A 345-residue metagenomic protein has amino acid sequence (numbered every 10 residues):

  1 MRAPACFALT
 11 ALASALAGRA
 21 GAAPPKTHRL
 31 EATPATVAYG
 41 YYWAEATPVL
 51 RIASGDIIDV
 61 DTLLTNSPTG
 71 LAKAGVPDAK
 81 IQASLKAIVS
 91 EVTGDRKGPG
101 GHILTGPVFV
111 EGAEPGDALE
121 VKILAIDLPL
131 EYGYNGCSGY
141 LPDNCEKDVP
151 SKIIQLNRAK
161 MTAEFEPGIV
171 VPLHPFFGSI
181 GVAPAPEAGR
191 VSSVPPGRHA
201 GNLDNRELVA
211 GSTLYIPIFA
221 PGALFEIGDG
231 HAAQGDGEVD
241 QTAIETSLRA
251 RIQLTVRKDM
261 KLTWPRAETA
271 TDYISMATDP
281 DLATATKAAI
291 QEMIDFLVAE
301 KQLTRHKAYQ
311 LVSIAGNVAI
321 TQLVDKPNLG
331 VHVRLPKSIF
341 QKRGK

Functional and structural regions predicted by a protein language model:
M1-F7: Bacterial N-terminal signal peptides that target proteins for export
F7-A15: Bacterial N-terminal signal peptides
P24-A38, A79-G101, I180-V194: Short, basic/aromatic beta-hairpin or loop at an interaction surface
P25-T27, E31-V37, E45-D59, L64 (+9 more regions): Alpha/propeptide regions of enzymes that mature by internal proteolysis
T65-E111, I123: Extended, compositionally biased flexible segments
T65-P77, I126-G136, G222-A232, T321-V324: Short, Lys/Arg- and Gly-enriched loop/turn segments at beta-strand edges
P99-I103, F109, L124-L208: Intrinsically disordered, low-complexity linker/loop segments enriched in Gly/Pro and charged/polar residues
F177, P186-G197, N202, R206 (+1 more regions): Conserved mixed alpha/beta catalytic, RNA-binding, or beta-rich assembly cores of soluble enzyme, regulatory
